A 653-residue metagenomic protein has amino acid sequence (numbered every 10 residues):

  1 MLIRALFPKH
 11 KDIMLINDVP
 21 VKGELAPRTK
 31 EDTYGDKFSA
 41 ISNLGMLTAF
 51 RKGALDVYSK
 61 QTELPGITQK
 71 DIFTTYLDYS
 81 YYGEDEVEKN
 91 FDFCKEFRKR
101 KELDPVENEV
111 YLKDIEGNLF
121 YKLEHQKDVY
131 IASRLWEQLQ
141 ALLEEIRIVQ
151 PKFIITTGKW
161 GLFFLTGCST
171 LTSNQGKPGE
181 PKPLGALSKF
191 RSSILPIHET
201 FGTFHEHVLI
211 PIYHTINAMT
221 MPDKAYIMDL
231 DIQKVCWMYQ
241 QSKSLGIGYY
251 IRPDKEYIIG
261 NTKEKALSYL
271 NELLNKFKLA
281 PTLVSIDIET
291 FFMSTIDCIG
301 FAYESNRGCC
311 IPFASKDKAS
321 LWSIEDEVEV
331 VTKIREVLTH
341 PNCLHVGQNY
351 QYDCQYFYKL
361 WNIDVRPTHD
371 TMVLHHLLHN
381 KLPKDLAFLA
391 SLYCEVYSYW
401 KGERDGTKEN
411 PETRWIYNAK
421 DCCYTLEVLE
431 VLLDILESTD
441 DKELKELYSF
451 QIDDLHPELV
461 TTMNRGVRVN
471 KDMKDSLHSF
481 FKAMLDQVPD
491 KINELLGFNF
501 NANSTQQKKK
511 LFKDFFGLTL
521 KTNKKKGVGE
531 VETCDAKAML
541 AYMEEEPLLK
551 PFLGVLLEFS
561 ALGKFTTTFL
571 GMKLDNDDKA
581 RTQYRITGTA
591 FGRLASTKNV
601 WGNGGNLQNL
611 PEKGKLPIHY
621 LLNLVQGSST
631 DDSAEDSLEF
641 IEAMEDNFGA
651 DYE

Functional and structural regions predicted by a protein language model:
M1-L245: A polyanion-binding, active-site-adjacent surface
M14, E24-V57, P65, I247-F388 (+3 more regions): Conserved RNase H-like, two-metal-ion catalytic cores of nucleic-acid enzymes
E84, F163-L165, T220, S320 (+3 more regions): Switch/connector loops and helix/strand junctions flanking conserved nucleotide-binding motifs in nucleotide-processing
Q150-K152, L283, H340-H345, F498 (+1 more regions): Short active-site oxyanion
W160-L162, Y352, Q507: Alpha-helix capping/helix-boundary segments
F164, I227-K234, D353-Y356, D385-L389 (+1 more regions): Alpha-helical scaffold elements adjacent to nucleotide-binding pockets in ATP/GTP-utilizing enzyme cores
W237, Q241-L321, K381, Y393 (+2 more regions): Conserved "right-hand" nucleotidyltransferase catalytic core of DNA-directed polymerases
